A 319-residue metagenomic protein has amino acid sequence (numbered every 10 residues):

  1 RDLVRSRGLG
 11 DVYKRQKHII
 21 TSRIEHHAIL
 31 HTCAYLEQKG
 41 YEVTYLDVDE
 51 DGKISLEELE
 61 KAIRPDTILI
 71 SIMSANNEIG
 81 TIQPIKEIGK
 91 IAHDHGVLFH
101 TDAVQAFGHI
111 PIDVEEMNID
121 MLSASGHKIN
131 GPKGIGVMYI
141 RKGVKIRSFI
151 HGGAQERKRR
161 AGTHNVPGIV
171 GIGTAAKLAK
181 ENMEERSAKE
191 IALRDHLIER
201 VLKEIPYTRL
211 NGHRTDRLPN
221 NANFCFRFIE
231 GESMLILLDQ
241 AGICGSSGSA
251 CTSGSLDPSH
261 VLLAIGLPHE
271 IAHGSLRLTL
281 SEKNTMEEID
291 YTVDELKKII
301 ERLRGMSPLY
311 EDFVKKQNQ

Functional and structural regions predicted by a protein language model:
R1-Y13: Single conserved hydrophobic/aromatic residue that forms the stacking wall/gate of nucleotide- or nucleobase-binding
D11-H31, E42, D47: Conserved PLP-anchoring active-site segment centered on the Schiff-base-forming lysine
E42-T44, V48-G108: Active-site phosphate-binding strand-loop segment of PLP-dependent enzymes
E116-T174: Active-site PLP attachment segment
A176-E199, R209-L218: Structural signature of PLP-dependent enzymes
A222-R277: Conserved C-terminal alpha-helix-loop-beta "cap" of PLP-dependent enzymes that closes/shapes the active-site mouth
S253, D257-Q319: PLP-dependent enzyme catalytic core of the Aspartate aminotransferase-like
